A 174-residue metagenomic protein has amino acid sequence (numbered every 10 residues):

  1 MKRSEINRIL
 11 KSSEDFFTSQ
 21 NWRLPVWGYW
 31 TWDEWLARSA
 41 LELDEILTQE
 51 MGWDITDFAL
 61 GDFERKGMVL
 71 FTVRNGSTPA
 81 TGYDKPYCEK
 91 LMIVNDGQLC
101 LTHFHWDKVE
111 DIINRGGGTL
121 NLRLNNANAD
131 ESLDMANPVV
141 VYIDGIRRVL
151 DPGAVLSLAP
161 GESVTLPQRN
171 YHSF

Functional and structural regions predicted by a protein language model:
M1-C88: A short, N-terminal "cap"/entry segment at the start of jelly-roll beta-barrel domains of the cupin/DSBH fold
W22, L122-N126, D151: Short, solvent-exposed cationic patches
G67, N95-D96, K108-E110, N114-D144: Glycine- and acidic-residue-biased ligand/ion/polar-headgroup-sensing regions
V73-S77, K90-E110, N125-D130, S157: Conserved short histidine dyad/triad with adjacent acidic residue
Y83, H103-H105, H172: Histidine-centered active-site/metal-ligand motif
P86-Y87, D107-K108, R115-G117, A159 (+1 more regions): Short gly/pro-enriched beta-turn/loop segments at secondary-structure junctions
N95, P152-F174: Conserved metal-binding segment of the jelly-roll/cupin
V140-S157: Active-site glycine-rich loop that binds ribose-phosphate moieties when present
